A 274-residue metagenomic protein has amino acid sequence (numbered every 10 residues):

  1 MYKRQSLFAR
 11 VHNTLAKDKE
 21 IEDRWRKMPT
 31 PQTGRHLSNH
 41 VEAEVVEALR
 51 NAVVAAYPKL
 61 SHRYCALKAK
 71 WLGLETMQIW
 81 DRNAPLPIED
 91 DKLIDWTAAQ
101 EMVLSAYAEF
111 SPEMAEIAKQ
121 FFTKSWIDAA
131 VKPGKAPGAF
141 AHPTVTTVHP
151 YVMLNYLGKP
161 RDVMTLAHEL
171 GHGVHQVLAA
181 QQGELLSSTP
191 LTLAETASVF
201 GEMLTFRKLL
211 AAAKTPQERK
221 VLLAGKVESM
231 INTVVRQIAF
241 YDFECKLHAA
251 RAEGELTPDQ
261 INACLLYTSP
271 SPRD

Functional and structural regions predicted by a protein language model:
M1-Y2, Y267-D274: Conserved small/polar residues in nucleotide/adenosyl-binding loops
R4-Y151: Contiguous, non-catalytic segments that form substrate-binding/exosite surfaces or channel walls
E109-E116, H142, H172, Q176-G183 (+1 more regions): Conserved helix-loop functional segments at active or binding sites
M153-L166: Short pre-active-site segment immediately N-terminal to the catalytic Zn-binding motif
T165, E169, G173: Catalytic glutamate of the conserved HExxH
Q176-A197: Post-HEXXH active-site segment of zinc metalloproteases
L191-T215: Post-HExxH zinc-binding segment in Zn-dependent metallohydrolases
R207-L266: Long, well-structured alpha-helical subdomains associated with metal-dependent extracellular/ecto-lumenal hydrolases
